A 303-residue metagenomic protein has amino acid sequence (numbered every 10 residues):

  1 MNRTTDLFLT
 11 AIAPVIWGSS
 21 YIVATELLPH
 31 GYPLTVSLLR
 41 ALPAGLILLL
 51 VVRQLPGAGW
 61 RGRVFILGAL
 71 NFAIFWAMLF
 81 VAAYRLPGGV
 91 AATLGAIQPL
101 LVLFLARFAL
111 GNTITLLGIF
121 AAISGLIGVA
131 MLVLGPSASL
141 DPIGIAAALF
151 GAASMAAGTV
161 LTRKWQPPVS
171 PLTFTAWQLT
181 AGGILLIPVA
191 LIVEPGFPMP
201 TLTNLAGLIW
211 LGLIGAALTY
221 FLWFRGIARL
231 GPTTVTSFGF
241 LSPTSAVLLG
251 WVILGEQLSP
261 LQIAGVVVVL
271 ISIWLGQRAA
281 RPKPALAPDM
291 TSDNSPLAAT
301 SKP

Functional and structural regions predicted by a protein language model:
M1-L38, S137-K164, I184-L185, P284-P303: Glycine-/small-residue-enriched transmembrane alpha-helix faces in small-molecule transporters and effluxers
N2-L7, H30-L34, L38, P56-G62 (+3 more regions): Juxtamembrane helix-entry segments on the extracytoplasmic side of multipass membrane proteins
I16-Y21, L49-G95, L103-L105, M131 (+1 more regions): Specific transmembrane alpha-helical segments of multi-pass solute transporters/efflux pumps, especially DMT/EamA
P29-I74, L101-L105, S154-L161, A176-E194 (+2 more regions): Transmembrane alpha-helices of multi-pass small-molecule transport proteins
T35-L46, F80-T113, G118-A122, G151 (+1 more regions): Specific alpha-helical transmembrane segments that line the substrate/conduction pathway and gating interfaces
S37-L42, L134-G135, N204-A206, F240-P303: C-terminal-most transmembrane helix of multi-pass membrane proteins
L38-L39, A91-I97, V160-I184, L213-V252: Helix-helix packing/entry segments at the starts of transmembrane helices
L48, L105, I114-L134, A152-M155 (+4 more regions): Hydrophobic transmembrane alpha-helices of multi-pass small-molecule transport proteins
